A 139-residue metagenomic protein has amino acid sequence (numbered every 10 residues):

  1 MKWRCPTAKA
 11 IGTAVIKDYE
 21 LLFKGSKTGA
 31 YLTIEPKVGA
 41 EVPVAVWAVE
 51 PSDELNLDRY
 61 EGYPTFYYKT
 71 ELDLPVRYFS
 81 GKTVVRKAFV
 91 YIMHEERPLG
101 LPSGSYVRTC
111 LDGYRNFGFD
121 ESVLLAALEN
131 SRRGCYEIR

Functional and structural regions predicted by a protein language model:
M1-R139: Glycine-aromatic micro-motifs
